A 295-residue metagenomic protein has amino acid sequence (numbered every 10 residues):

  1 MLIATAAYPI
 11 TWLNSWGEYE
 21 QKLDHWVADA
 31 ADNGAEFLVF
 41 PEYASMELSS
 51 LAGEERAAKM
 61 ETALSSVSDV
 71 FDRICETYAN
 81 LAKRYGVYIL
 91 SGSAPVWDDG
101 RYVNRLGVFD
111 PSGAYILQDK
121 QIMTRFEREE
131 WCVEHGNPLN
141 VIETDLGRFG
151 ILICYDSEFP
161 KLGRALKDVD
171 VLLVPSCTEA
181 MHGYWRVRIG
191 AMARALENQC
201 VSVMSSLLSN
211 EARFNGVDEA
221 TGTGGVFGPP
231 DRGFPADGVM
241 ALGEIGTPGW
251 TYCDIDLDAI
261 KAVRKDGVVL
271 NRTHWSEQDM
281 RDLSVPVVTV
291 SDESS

Functional and structural regions predicted by a protein language model:
M1-T5: Extreme N-terminal starter segment of soluble prokaryotic enzymes
A7, D110, G228-P230: Residue-level signal for short segments within beta-strands and strand-turn junctions of well-structured beta-sheet
A7-L13: Short polar catalytic/cofactor-binding loops
W16-P111, A180-M192, E197: Cys-nucleophile CN-hydrolase/nitrilase-fold catalytic domain and related Cys-dependent amidase chemistry that acts on
E36-F37, F149, V171: Structural motif
S68-V70, I74-L90, S157-G249: CN hydrolase (nitrilase-like) catalytic-core segments centered on the catalytic cysteine and neighboring Lys/Glu
W97-K167, A180-A193, V269, D279: Active-site catalytic loop in hydrolytic enzyme cores
V141, L208-S295: C-terminal beta-strand edge segments of enzyme domains
